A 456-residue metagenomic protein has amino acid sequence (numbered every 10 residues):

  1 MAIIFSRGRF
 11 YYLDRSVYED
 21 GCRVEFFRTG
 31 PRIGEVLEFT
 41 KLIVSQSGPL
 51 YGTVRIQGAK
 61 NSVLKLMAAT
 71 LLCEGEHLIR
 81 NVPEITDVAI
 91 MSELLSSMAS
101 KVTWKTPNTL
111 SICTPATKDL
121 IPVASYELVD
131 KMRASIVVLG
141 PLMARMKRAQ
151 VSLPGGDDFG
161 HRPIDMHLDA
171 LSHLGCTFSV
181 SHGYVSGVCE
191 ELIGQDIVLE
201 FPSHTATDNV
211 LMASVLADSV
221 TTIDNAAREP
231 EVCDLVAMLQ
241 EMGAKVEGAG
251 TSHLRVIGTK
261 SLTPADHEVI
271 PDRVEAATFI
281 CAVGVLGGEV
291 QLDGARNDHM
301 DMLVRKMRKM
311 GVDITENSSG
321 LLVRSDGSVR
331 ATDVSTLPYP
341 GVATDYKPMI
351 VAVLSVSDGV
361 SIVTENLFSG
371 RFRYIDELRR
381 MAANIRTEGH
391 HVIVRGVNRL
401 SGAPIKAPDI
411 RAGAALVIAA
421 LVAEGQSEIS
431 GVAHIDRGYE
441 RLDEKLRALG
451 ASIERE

Functional and structural regions predicted by a protein language model:
I3, Y11, G30-E456: Structural preference for solvent-exposed beta-strand-turn elements and adjacent flexible terminal/loop segments within
Y11-D14, D20: Intrinsic-disorder-associated, low-complexity terminal segments enriched in Asp/Asn/His/Tyr and depleted of Lys/Arg
